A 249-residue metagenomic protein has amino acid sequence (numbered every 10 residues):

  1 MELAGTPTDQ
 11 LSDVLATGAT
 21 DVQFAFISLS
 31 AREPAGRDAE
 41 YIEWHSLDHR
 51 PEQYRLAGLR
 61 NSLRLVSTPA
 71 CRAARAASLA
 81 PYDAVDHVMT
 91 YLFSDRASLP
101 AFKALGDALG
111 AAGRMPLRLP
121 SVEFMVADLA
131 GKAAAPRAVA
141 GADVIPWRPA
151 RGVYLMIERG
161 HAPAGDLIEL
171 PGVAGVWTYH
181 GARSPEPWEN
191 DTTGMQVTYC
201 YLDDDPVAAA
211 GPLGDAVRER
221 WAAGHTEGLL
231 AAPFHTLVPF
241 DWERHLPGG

Functional and structural regions predicted by a protein language model:
E2-G249: Macromolecular interaction modules
